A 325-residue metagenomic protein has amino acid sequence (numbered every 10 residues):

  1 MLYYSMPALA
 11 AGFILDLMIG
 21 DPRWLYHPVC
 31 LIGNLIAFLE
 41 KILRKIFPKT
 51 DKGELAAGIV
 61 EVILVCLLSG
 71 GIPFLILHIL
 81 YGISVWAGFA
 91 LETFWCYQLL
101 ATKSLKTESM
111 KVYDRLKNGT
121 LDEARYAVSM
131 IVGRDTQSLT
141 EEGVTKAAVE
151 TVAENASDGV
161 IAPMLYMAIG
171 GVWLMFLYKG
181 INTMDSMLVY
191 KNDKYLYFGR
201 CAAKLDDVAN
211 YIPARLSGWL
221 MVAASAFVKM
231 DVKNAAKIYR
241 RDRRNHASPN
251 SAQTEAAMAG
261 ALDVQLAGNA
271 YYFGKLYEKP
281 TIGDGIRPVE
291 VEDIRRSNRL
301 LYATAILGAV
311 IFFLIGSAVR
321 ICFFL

Functional and structural regions predicted by a protein language model:
M1-L177, I181, V189-L325: Hydrophobic alpha-helical transmembrane segments
